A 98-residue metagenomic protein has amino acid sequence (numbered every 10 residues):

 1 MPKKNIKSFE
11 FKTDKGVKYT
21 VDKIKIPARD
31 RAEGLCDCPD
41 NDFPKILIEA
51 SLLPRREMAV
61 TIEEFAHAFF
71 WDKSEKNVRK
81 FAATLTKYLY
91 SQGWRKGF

Functional and structural regions predicted by a protein language model:
K3-R55, A68-L89: Active-site scaffold of zinc-dependent metalloenzymes
R56-E64: Short alpha-helical catalytic segment bearing the HExxH-like zincin motif of zinc-dependent metalloproteases
S91-F98: Short, positively charged interaction helices/loops
